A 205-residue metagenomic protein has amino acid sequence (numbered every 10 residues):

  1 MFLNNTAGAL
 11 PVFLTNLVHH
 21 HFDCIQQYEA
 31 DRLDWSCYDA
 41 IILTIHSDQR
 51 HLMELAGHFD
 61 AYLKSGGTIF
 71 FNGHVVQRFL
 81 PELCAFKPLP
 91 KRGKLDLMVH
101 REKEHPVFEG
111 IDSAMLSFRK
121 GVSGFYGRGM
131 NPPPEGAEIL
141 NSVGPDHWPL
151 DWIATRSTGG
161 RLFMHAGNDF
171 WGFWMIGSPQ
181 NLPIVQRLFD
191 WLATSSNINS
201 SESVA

Functional and structural regions predicted by a protein language model:
M1-N4, L162-M164: Short, hydrophobic/glycine-enriched beta-strand segments
F2-E82: Helical hinge/lid and interdomain linker segments adjacent to catalytic or ligand-binding clefts that mediate domain
P11-L17, L97-M175, N181, S196-V204: Catalytic beta-strand/loop cores that center a nucleophilic Ser/Cys/Thr and support acyl-enzyme chemistry
H20-I25, F86-K91, E135-S142: Short secondary-structure junctions
R50-K120: A glycine-rich, often tryptophan-bearing local segment used as a flexible ligand/cofactor-contacting loop or short
H58-A61, S123, R128, W191: A generic secondary-structure signal
S178, I184-R187: Extended, charge-rich intrinsically disordered regulatory tails
R187-I198: C-terminal alpha-helix
